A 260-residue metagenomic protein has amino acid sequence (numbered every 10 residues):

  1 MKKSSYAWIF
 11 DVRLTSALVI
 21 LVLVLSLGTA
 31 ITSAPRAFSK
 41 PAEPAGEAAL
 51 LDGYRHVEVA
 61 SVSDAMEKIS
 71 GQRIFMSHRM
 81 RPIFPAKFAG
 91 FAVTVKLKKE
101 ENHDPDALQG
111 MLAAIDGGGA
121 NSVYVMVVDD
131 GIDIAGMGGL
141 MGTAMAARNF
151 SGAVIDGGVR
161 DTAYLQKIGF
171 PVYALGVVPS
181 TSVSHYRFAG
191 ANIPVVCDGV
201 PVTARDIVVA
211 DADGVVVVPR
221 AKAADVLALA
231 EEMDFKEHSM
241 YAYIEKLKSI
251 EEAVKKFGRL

Functional and structural regions predicted by a protein language model:
K2-I20: Bacterial N-terminal signal peptides that target proteins for export
S16-A30: Bacterial N-terminal signal peptides
T29-K40: Signal peptide processing junction and immediate N-terminal pro/mature segment of secreted/exported proteins
F38-A204, V218-K248, E252-L260: Feature captures the catalytic cores and cofactor-binding loops of soluble hydro-lyases/lyases that act on carboxylate
A210-A212: Basic (Lys/Arg-enriched) interaction patch that binds polyanionic ligands
G214-V216: Channel- or pocket-lining gating/hinge segments that regulate access to a cavity or pore
